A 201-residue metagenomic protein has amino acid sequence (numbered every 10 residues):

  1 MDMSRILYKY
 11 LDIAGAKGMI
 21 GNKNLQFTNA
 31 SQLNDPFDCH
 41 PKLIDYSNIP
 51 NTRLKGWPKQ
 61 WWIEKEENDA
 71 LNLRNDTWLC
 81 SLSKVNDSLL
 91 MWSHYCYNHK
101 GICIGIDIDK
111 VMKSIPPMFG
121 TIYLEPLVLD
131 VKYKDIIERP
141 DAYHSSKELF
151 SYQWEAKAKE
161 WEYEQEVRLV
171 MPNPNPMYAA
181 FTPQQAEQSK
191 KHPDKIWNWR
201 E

Functional and structural regions predicted by a protein language model:
M1-E201: Partner-binding and oligomerization surfaces adjacent to conserved cores of proteins that assemble macromolecular
